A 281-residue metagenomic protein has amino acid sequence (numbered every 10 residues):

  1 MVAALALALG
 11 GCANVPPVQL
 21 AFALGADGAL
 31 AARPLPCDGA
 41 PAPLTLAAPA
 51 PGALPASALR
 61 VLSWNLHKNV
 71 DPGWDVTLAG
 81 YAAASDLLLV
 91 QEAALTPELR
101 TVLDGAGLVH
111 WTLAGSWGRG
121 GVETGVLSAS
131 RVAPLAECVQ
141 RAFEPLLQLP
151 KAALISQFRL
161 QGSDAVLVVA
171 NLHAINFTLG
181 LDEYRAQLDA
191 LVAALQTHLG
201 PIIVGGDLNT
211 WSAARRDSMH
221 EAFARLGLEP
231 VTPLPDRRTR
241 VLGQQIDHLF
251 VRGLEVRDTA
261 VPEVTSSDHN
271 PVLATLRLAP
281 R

Functional and structural regions predicted by a protein language model:
M1-G10: Bacterial N-terminal signal peptides
C12-A48, Q157-F158, A193-G200, T210-R281: Metal-dependent phosphoester-hydrolase catalytic domains
F22-A48, L87, Q91-V166, P262-E263: Structured beta-strand-rich core segments of catalytic domains in phosphoester-bond hydrolases
G28, P34-C37, A58-V76, G115-G118 (+2 more regions): Acidic/histidine-rich helix-loop elements that form or flank divalent-metal/phosphate-binding sites at the catalytic
L59-L66, T77-T101, S156, V168-L172 (+4 more regions): Active-site beta-strand/loop signature of hydrolases that rely on acidic residues for catalysis
W64-H67, V90-A93, A114-W117, S130-V132 (+7 more regions): Active-site-proximal beta-strand/loop segments in catalytic clefts of secreted hydrolases
Q161-D182: Metal-dependent phosphoester/phosphodiester hydrolase catalytic core
L181-A193: Alpha-helical scaffold elements lining the catalytic groove of polysaccharide deacetylases
